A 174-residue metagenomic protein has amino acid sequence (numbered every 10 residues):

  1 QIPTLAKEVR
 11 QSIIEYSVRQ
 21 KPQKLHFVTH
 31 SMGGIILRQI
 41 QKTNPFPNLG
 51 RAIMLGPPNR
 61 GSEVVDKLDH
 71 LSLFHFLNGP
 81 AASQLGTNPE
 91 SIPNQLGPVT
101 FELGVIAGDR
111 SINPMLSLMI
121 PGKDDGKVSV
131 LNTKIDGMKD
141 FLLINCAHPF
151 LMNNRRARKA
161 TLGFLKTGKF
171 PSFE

Functional and structural regions predicted by a protein language model:
I2-T100, I120: Serine-dependent carboxylesterase/thioesterase catalytic core of lipase-like alpha/beta-hydrolase/SGNH enzymes
P98-E174: C-terminal catalytic-base region of ester-bond hydrolases, centering on the histidine of the charge-relay
